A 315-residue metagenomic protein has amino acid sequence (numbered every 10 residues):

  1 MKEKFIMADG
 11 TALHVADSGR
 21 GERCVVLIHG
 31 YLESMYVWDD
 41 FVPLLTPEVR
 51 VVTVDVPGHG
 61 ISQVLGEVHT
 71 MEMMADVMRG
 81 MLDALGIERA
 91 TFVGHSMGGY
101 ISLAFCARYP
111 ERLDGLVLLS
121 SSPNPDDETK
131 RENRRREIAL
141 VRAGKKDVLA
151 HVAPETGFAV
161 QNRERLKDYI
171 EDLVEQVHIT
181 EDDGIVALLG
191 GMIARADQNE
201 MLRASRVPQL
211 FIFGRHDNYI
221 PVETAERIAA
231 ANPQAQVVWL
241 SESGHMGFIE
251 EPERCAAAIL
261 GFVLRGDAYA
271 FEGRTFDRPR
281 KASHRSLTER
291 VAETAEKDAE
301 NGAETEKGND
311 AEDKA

Functional and structural regions predicted by a protein language model:
T11-E67: Conserved HGGG/HGGXW glycine-rich cap/lid loop of the alpha/beta-hydrolase fold
M73-A90: Conserved acidic catalytic loop of the alpha/beta-hydrolase fold
G94, G98, S102: Gly/Ala-rich beta-loop-alpha elbow adjacent to hydrolase catalytic centers
L103-R108, R112-H151: Flexible "cap/lid" loop of the alpha/beta hydrolase fold
D126-E132, G144-A204: Conserved alpha/beta-hydrolase catalytic His-Asp/Glu region
S205, F211-F213, D217: Short beta-strand/loop motif that positions the catalytic acidic residue of the alpha/beta-hydrolase fold
N218-T224: Conserved alpha/beta-hydrolase "acid-adjacent" motif
A235-E293: Catalytic active-site module of serine/aspartate enzymes centered on a nucleophile-bearing elbow/loop
